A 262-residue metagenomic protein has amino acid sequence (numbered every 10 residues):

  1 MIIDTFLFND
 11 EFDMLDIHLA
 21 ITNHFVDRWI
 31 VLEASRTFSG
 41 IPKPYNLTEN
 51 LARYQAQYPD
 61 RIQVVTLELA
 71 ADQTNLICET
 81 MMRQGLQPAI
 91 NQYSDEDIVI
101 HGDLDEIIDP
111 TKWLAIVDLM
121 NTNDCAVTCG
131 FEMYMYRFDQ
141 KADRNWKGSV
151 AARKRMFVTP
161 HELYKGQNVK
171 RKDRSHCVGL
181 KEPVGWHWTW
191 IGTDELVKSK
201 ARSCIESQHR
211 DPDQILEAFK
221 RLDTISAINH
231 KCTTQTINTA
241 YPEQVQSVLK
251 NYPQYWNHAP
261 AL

Functional and structural regions predicted by a protein language model:
M1-H24, L32, H209, A240 (+1 more regions): N-proximal low-complexity "stem/linker" segments adjacent to membrane-targeting elements
D4-D10, L32-E33, H101-L104, C129-E132: Short His-Asn-centered micro-motif
D10-F12, T37, A70-D72, Y134-M135 (+1 more regions): Surface-exposed, flexible loop/turn segments at secondary-structure boundaries
S35-H101, P110-L114, L249-W256: Active-site-proximal specificity loops/subdomain of glycosyltransferases
E106-R210: Conserved catalytic core of nucleotide-sugar-dependent glycosyltransferases
Y164-L262: C-terminal catalytic/acceptor-binding lobe
